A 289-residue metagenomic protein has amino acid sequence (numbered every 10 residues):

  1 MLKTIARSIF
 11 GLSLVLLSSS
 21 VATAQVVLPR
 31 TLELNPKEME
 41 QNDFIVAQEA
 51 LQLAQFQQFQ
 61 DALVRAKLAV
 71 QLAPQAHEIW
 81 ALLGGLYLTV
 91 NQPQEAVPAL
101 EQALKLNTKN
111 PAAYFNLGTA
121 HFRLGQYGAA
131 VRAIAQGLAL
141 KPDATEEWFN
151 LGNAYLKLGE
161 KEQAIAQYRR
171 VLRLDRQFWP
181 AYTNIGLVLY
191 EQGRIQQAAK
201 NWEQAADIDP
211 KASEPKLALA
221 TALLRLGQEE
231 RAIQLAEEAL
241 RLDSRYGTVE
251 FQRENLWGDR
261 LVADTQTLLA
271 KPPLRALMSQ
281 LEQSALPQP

Functional and structural regions predicted by a protein language model:
L2-Q41, Q55, R65-L68, M278-P289: Long, contiguous interaction/recruitment modules in multidomain scaffold/adaptor proteins
Q25-M39, E238-P289: Terminal, low-structured helical/coil segments at or just beyond the last alpha-helical repeat
M39-E78, L82-Q92, T119, R123 (+1 more regions): Alpha-helical segment of the N-proximal tetratricopeptide repeat
D43, H77-E78, P111-A112, T145-E146 (+3 more regions): Helix-start (N-cap) detector for alpha-helical repeat units in TPR-like alpha-solenoids, especially tetratricopeptide
Q55-R65, T89-Q102, R123-Q136, K157-R170 (+2 more regions): Structural signature of tandem alpha-helical TPR/SEL1-like repeats, specifically the intra-repeat loop/turn
E203, D207, S213, L217-T248 (+1 more regions): TPR/TPR-like (Sel1-like) alpha-helical repeat modules
